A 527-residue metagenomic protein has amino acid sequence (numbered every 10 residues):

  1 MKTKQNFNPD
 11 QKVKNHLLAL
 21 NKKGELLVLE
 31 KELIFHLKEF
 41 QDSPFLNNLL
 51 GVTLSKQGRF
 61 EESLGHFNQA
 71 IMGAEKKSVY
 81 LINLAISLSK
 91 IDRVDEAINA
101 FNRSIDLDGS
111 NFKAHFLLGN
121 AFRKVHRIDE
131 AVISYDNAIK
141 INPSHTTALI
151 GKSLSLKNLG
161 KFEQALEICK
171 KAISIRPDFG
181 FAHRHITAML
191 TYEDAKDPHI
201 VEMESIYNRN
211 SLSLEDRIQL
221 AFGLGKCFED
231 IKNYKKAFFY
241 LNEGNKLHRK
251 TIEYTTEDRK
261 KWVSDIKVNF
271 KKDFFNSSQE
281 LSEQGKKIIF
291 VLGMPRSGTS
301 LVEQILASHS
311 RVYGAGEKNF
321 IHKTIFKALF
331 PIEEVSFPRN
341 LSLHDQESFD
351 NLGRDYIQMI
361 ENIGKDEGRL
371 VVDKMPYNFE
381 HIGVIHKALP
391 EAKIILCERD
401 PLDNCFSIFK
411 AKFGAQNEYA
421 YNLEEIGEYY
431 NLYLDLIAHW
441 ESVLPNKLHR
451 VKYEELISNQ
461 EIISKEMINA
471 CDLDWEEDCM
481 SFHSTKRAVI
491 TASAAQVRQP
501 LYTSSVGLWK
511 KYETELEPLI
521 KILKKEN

Functional and structural regions predicted by a protein language model:
M1-D366: Alpha-helical solenoid repeat scaffolds of the TPR/TPR-like class and their adjacent stem/linker regions that mediate
S43, L159, A315, F320-Q346 (+1 more regions): PAPS-dependent sulfotransferase catalytic domain
